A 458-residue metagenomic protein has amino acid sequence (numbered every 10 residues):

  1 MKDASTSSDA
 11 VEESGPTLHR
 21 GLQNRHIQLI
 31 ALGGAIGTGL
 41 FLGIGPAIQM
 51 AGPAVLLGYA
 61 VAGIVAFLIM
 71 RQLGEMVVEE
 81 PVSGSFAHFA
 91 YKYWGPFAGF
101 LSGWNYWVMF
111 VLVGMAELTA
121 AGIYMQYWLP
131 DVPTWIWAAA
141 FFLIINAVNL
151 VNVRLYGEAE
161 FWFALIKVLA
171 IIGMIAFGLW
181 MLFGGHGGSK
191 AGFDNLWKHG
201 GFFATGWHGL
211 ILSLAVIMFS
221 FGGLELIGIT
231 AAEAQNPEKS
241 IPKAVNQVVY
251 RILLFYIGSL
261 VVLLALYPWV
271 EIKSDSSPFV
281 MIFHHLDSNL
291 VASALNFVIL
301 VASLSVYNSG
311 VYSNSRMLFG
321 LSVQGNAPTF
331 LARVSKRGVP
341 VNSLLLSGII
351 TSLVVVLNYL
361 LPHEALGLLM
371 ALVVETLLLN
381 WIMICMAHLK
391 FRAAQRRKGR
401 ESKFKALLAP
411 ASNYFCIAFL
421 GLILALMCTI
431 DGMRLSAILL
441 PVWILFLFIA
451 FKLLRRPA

Functional and structural regions predicted by a protein language model:
M1-G45, Q49-A54, A66-R71, S83 (+3 more regions): Membrane-interface "cap" regions at the ends of multi-pass membrane proteins
D3, D9, E13-L18, V55-L56 (+2 more regions): Helix-loop-helix junctions that connect adjacent transmembrane segments in multi-pass membrane transporters
H19, L42-W137, F141, V248-I257 (+1 more regions): Extracellular loop-to-transmembrane helix junctions
V82, N105-A120, V216, F221-A234 (+3 more regions): Membrane-helix boundary/coupling elements in multi-pass transport proteins
H88-A90, G95, Y127, S213 (+2 more regions): TM-loop-TM module centered on a large, flexible mid-protein loop between adjacent transmembrane helices in multi-pass
G122, W135-A191, G222, V245-V249 (+4 more regions): Membrane-interface loop-to-helix entry segments
W162-F163, L331-V339, L378-G432: C-terminal membrane-solvent junction of multi-pass transporters and transport-like membrane proteins
A365-L368, L372-N380, A406-A458: A generic transmembrane alpha-helix motif of multi-pass inner-membrane proteins
